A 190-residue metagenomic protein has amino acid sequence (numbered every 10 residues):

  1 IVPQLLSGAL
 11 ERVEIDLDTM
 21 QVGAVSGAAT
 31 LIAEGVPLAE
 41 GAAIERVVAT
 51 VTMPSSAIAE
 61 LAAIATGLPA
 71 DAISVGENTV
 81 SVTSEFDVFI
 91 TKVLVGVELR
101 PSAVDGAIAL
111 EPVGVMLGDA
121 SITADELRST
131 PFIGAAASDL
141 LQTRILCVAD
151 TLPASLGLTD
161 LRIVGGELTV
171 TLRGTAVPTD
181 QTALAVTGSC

Functional and structural regions predicted by a protein language model:
I1, S84, L140-G188: Extended, low-charge, aliphatic-rich alpha-helical segments
I1-F89: N-terminal beta-strand/beta-hairpin edge segment
A9-V13, V25-A29, E45-A49, G76-V80 (+5 more regions): Envelope-exposed proteins and targeting segments
T19-Q21, A33-P37, M53-A57, F86-I90 (+4 more regions): Beta-strand elements of well-folded, non-transmembrane domains
A29-A39, V97-A103, A185-C190: A short, surface-exposed beta-strand/turn
E34, A62-A72, V93-R100, T151-D160: Short small/polar-residue motifs
G76, P112-S155: Extended amphipathic ligand-handling, pore-lining, and cofactor/metal-binding catalytic surfaces
L94-L99, A124-F132, D180-C190: Extended Gly/Ser/Thr-rich low-complexity repeat segments, especially those forming or decorating extracellular
